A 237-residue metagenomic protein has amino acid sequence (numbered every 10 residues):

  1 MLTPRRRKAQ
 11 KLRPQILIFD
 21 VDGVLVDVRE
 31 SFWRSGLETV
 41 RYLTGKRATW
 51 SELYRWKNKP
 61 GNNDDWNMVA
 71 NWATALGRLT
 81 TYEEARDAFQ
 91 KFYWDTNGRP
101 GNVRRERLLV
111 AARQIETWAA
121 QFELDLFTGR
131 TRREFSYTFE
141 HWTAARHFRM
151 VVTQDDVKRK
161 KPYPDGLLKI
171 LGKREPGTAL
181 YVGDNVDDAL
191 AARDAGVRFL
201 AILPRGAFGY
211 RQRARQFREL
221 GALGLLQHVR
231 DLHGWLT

Functional and structural regions predicted by a protein language model:
K11-L12, A119-F122, K173-T178: Glycine-rich phosphate-binding loop signature in dinucleotide/nucleotide-binding domains
L12-V21, L25-R113, R133: N-terminal helical cap/lid subdomain that shapes the substrate entry/recognition surface in HAD-like hydrolases
V24, G36, A112-E140, Q154: Substrate-recognition element of Asp-dependent hydrolases with the DxDx(T/V) motif
A85-D87, A145-K161: A short, structured active-site edge motif that brings together acidic residues
I115-A119, L171, A189-D194: Surface-exposed amphipathic alpha-helices with a cationic face
K160-L190: Conserved Lys-Pro-Asp/Glu-containing loop-to-beta segment of HAD-superfamily phosphomonoesterases, centered on
Y181-G224: Acidic, Mg2+-coordinating phosphoryl-transfer loop and its flanking beta/alpha structural elements, shared across
L223-D231: Short acidic-hydrophobic, aromatic-tinged amphipathic segments that line or gate anion-handling sites
